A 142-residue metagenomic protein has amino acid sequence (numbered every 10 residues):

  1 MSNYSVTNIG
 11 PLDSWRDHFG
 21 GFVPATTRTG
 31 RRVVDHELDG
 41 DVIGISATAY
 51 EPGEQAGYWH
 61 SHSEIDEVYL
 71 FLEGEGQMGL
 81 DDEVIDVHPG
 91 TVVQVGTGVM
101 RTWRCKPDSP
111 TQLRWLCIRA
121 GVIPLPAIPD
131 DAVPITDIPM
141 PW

Functional and structural regions predicted by a protein language model:
M1-I43, I128-W142: A short, N-terminal "cap"/entry segment at the start of jelly-roll beta-barrel domains of the cupin/DSBH fold
T29-V33, S46-S63: Conserved short histidine dyad/triad with adjacent acidic residue
G40-I43, E51-Q55, E75, G121: Short, charged/polar surface micro-motifs in flexible loops or helix N-caps
I45-A49, V68, V92-Q94, T102 (+1 more regions): Conserved hydrophobic/aromatic beta-strand scaffold that supports enzyme active sites
Y58, M78-G79, V95, R101-D108: Short beta-strand His + acidic residue motifs that chelate non-heme Fe in jelly-roll/DSBH and cupin folds
E64-D66, L70-G76: Glycine- and acidic-residue-biased ligand/ion/polar-headgroup-sensing regions
D82-T97: Short acidic-glycine-tyrosine-enriched beta hairpin
T102-W142: Double-stranded beta-helix
